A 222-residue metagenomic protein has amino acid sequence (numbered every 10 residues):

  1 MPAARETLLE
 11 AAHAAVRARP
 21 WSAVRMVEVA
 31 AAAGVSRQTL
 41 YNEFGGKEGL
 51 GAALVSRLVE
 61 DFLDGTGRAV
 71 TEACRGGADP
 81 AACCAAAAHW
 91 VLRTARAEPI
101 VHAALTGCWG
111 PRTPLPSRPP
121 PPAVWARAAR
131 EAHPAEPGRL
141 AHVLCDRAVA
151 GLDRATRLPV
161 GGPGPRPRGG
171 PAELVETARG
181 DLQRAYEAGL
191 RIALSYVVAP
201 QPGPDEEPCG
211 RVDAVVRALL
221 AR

Functional and structural regions predicted by a protein language model:
M1-A32, G49-A52, R57: Basic, helix-initiating cap at the start of DNA-binding domains
M1-H13, R17, G76, P119-P121 (+4 more regions): Actinobacteria-biased recognition of intrinsically disordered, low-complexity terminal regions
L9, A85, H89, A141-D153 (+4 more regions): An amphipathic alpha-helix signature
A33-F44: Short hydrophobic/aromatic patch on the recognition helix
A53, T66-I100, P167: Hydrophobic alpha-helical connector segments
S56-D64: Short, basic, alpha-helical segments at the C-terminal edge of helix-turn-helix-like DNA-binding modules
L63, A103, R112-E176, G180-E187: Amphipathic alpha-helical packing segments from all-alpha helical-bundle domains
R93-A97, A150-G162, E187-E206, A218-R222: Amphipathic C-terminal alpha-helical segment
